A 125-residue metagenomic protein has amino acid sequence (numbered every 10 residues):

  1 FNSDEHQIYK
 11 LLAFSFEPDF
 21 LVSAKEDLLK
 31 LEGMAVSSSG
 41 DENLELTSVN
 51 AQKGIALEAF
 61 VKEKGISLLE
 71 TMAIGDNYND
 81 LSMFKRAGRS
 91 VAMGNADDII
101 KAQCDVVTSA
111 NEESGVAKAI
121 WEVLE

Functional and structural regions predicted by a protein language model:
F1-I74, L81-M83: Conserved acidic, metal-coordinating active-site core of Asp-based, Mg2+-dependent phosphoryl-transfer enzymes
E45-E125: Mg2+-dependent phosphoryl-transfer enzymes with acidic/Ser/Thr/Gly-rich catalytic loops
